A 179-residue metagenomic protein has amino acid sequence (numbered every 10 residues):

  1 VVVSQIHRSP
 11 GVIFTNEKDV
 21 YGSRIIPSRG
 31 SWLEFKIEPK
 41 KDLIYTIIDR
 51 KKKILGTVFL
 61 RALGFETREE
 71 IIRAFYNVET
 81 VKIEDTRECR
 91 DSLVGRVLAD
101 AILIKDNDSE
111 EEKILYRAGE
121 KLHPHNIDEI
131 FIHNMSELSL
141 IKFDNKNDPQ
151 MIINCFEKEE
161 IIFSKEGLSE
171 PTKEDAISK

Functional and structural regions predicted by a protein language model:
V1-K179: N-terminal non-catalytic structural scaffold regions of very large proteins
